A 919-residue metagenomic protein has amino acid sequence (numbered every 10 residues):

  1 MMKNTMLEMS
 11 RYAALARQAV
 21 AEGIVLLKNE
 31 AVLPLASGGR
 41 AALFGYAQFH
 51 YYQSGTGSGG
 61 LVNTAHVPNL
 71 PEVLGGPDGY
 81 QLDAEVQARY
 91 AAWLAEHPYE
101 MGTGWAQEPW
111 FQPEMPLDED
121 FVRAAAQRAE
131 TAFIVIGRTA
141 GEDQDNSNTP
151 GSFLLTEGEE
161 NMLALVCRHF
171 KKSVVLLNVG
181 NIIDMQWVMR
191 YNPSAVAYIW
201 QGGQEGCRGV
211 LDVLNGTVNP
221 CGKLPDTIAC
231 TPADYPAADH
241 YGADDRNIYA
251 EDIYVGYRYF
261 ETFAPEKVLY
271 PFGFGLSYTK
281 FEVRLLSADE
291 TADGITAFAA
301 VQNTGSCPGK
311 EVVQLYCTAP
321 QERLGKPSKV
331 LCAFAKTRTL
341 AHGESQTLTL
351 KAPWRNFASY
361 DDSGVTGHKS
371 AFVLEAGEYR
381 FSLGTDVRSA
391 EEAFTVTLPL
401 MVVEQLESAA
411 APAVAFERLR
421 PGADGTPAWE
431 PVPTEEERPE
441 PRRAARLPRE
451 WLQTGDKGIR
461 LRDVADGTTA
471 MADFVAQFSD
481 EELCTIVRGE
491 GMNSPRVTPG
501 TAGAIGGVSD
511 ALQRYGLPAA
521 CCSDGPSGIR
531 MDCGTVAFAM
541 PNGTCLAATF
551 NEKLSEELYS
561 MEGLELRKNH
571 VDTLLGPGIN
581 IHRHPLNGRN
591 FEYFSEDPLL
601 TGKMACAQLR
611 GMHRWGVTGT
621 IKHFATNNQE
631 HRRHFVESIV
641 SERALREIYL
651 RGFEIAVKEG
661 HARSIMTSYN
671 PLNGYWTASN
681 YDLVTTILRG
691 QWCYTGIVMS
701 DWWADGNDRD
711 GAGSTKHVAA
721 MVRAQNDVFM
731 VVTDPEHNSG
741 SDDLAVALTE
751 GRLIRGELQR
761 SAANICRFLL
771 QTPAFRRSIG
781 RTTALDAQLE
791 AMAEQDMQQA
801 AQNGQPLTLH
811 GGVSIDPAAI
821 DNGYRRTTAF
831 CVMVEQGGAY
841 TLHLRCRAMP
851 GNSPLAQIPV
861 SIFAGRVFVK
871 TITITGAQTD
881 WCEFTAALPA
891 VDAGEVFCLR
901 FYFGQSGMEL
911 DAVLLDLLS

Functional and structural regions predicted by a protein language model:
M1-S389, E404-H843, I858-S919: Glycoside hydrolase catalytic-domain context in secreted enzymes
N303, A848-P850: Extracellular acidic, Ser/Thr/Pro-rich low-complexity tracts
L398-L400: Interdomain boundary/hinge segments at the C-termini of tandem beta-sandwich modules
